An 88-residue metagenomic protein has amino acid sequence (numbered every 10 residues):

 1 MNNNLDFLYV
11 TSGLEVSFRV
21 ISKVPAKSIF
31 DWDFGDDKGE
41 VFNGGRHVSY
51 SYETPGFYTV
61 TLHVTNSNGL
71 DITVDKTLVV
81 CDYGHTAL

Functional and structural regions predicted by a protein language model:
M1-L88: Extracellular/lumenal mature domains of secreted and surface-exposed proteins
